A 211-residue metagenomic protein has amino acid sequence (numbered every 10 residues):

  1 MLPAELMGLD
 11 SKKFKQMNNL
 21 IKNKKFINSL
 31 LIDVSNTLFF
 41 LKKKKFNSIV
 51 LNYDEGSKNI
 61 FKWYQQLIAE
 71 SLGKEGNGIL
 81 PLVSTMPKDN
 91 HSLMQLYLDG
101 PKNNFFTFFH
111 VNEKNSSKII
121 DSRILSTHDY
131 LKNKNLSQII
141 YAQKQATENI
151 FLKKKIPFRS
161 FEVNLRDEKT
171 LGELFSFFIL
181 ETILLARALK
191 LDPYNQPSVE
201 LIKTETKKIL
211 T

Functional and structural regions predicted by a protein language model:
M1-Q16, Q138, A142, K153-T204: Short alpha-helices
M1-T107, N115, N195-T211: Active-site phosphate/pyrophosphate-binding segments
I21, D33-K42, S57, L136 (+2 more regions): Charged, low-complexity, helix-prone segments enriched in Lys/Glu/Asp/Gln
F26-L30, F109-K118, K169-L180: Short flexible/disordered coil segments
V34-L38, K42, Y64, D121 (+5 more regions): Membrane-targeting and insertion segments and their boundary/processing signals
F46-L51, G78-I79, H128-N133, S160-N164 (+1 more regions): Glycine- and acidic
L82-E168: Helicase-primase coupling helices
